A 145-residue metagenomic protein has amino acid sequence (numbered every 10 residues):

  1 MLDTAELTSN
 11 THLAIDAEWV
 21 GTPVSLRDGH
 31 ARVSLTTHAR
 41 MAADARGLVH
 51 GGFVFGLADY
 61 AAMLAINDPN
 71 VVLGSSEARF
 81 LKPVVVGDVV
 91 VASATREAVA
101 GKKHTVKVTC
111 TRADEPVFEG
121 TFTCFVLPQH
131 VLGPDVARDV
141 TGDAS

Functional and structural regions predicted by a protein language model:
M1-D3, N70, V84-V86, E97-S145: HotDog/MaoC-like acyl-thioester-processing domains
M1-R40, D135-S145: Non-catalytic linker/capping segments at the edges of enzyme domains
E18, S75, K103-T105: Short coil/loop residues immediately preceding or within conserved phosphate-binding loops of NTP-utilizing enzyme
A31-V33, S76, A92, V106-V108 (+1 more regions): Hydrophobic residues positioned within well-ordered beta-strands of beta-sheet architectures
L35-T37, F80, V126: Hydrophobic residues in beta-strands and at strand termini
H38-G56: A conserved, well-ordered hydrophobic junction motif at loop->secondary-structure transitions
Y60-V91: Hydrophobic beta-strand-centered segment that forms part of the acyl-chain substrate-binding groove
